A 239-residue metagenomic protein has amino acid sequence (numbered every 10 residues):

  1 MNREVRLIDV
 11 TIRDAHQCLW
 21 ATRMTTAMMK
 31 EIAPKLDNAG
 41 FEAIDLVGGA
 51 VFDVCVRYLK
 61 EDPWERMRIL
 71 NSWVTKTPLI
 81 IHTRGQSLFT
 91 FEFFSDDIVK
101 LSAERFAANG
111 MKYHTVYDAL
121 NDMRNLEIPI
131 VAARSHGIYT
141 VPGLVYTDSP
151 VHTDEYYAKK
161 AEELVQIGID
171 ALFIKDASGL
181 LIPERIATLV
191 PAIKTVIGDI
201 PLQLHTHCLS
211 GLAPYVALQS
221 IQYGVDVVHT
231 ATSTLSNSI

Functional and structural regions predicted by a protein language model:
M1-W20, M67, S72: N-terminal amphipathic alpha-helix/helix-capping segment at the start of soluble metabolic enzymes
L7, A15, L36, V116 (+2 more regions): Conserved, mostly hydrophobic/aromatic
I12, L46-V47, V225-T230: Short acidic (Asp/Glu) and glycine-rich catalytic loops that position anionic groups and cofactors
A21-T22, L59, Y117-D118, S149-P150 (+2 more regions): Glycine- and other small-residue-rich loops at beta-strand/loop junctions that grip anionic moieties
T25-L36: Short catalytic helix/loop segments, enriched in acidic residues and glycine and frequently bearing histidine
A43, G48-V165, A171-L172: Active-site beta->alpha loop and helix N-cap motifs at the rims of alpha/beta catalytic domains
A177-I239: Catalytic alpha/beta core domains of metabolic enzymes, predominantly
